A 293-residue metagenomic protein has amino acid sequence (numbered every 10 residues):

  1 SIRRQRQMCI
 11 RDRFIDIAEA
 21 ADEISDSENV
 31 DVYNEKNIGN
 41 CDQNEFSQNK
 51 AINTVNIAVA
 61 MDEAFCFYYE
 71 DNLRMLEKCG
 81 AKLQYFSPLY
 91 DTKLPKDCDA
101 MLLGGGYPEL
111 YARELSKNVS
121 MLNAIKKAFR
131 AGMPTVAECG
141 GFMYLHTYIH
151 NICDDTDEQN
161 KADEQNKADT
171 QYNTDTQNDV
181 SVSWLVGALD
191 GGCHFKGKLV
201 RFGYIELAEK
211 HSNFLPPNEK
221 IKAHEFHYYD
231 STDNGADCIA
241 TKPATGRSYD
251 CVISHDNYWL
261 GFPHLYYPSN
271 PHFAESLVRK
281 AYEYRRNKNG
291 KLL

Functional and structural regions predicted by a protein language model:
S1-D12: Single conserved hydrophobic/aromatic residue that forms the stacking wall/gate of nucleotide- or nucleobase-binding
R4, E19, E23, V32-D42 (+8 more regions): Hydrophobic N-terminal alpha-helices or hydrophobic patches in metabolic proteins across all domains of life
A18-A21, A60-E63, F262-Y266: Structural motif
S27-I52, H150-S181, N287-K291: Intrinsically disordered, low-complexity terminal tails and inter-domain linkers enriched for S/T/G/P/D/E
I52, F65-K78, K82-Q84, C98 (+1 more regions): C-terminal and late-domain segments of enzyme folds
V55-K117, N123-A128: Phosphate-binding active sites in nucleotide-utilizing proteins
L102-G104, V136, F262: Structural motif
P108-D157, Q171-S212: Cysteine-nucleophile active-site neighborhood
